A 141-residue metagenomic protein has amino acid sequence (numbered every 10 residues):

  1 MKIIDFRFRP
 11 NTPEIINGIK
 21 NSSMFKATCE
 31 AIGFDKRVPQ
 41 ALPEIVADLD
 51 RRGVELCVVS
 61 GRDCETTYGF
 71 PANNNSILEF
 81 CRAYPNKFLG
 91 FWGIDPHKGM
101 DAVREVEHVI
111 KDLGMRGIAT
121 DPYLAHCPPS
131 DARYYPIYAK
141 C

Functional and structural regions predicted by a protein language model:
M1-S60, Y68: An N-terminally biased module of ancient metal coordination in phosphate/nucleic-acid-related enzymes
E55-L56, C64-K140: Active-site gating/metal-coordination segments in enzymes
